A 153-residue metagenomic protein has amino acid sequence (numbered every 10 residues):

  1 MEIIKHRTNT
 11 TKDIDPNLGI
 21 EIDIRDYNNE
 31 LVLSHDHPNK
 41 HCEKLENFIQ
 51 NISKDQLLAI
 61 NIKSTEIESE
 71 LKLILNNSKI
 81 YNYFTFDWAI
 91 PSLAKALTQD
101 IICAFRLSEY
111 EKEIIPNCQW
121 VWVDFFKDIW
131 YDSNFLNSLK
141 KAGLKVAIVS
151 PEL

Functional and structural regions predicted by a protein language model:
M1-L153: Phosphate-group recognition and catalysis centered on beta-loop-alpha active-site segments
